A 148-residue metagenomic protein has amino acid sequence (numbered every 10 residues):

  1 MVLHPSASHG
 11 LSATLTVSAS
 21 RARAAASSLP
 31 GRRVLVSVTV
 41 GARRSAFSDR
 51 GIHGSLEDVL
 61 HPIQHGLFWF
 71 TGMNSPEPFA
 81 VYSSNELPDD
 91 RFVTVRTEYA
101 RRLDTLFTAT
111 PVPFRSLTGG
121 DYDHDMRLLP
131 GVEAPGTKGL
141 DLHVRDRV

Functional and structural regions predicted by a protein language model:
M1-L67: Helix-loop-strand module that forms the ligand-binding subsite of alpha/beta enzymes
A46-V148: Glycine-rich phosphate/pyrophosphate-binding loop and the adjoining helix
